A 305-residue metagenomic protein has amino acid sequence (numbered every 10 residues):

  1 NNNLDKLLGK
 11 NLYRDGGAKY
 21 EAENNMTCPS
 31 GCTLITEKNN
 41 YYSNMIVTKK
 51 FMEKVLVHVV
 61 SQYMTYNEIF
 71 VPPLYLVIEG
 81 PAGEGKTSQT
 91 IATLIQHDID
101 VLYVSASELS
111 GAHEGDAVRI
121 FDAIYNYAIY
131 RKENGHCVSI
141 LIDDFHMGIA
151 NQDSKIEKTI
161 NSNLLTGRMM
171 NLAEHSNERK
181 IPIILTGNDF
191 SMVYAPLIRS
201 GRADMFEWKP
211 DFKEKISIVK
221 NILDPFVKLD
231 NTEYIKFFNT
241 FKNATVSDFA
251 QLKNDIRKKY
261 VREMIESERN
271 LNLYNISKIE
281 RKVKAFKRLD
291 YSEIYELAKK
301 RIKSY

Functional and structural regions predicted by a protein language model:
N2-N25, S30-Y42, K213, S217-Y305: C-terminal alpha-helical "lid" subdomain
P29-L76: Pre-Walker A (pre-P-loop) alpha-helix and adjacent loop at the N terminus of AAA/AAA+ ATPase modules, a conserved
E68, P72-V104, Y127: Walker A/P-loop
Y103-E133: Short glycine-rich substrate-engagement loop in P-loop NTPases that contacts/grips substrate
E133-I140, N177-I184: Loop/turn-to-beta-strand initiation segments
D144, I181-F190: A short beta-strand-to-loop transition that corresponds to the Sensor-1 phosphate-sensing loop of AAA+ P-loop ATPases
H146-K180, A195: Conserved catalytic/switch belt of AAA+ P-loop NTPases
A195-D211: A short helix-turn-beta junction within AAA+ P-loop NTPase domains corresponding to the substrate/partner-engaging
